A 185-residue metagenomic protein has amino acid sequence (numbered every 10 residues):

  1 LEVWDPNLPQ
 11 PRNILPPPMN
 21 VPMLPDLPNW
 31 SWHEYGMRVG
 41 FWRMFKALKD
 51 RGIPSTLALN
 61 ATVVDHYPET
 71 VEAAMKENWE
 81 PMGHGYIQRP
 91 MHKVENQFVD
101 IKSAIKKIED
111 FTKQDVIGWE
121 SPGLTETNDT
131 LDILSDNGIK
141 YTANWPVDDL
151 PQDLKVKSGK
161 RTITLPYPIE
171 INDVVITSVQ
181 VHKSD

Functional and structural regions predicted by a protein language model:
L1-G118, G123-L165, D185: Catalytic alpha-helical scaffold of carbohydrate-active enzymes acting on polysaccharides/glycoconjugates
Y167-D185: Catalytic grooves of carbohydrate-active enzymes
